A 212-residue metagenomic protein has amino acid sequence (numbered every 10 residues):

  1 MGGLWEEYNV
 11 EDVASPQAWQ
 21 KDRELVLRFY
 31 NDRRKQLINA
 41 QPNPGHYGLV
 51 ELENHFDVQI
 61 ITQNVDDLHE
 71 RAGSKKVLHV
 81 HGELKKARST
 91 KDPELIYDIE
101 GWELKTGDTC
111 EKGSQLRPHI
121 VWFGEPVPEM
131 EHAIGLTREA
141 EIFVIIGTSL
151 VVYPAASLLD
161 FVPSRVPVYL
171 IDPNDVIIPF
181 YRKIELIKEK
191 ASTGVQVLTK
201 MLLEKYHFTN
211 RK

Functional and structural regions predicted by a protein language model:
M1-K212: Conserved catalytic core of sirtuin-type NAD+-dependent deacylases
